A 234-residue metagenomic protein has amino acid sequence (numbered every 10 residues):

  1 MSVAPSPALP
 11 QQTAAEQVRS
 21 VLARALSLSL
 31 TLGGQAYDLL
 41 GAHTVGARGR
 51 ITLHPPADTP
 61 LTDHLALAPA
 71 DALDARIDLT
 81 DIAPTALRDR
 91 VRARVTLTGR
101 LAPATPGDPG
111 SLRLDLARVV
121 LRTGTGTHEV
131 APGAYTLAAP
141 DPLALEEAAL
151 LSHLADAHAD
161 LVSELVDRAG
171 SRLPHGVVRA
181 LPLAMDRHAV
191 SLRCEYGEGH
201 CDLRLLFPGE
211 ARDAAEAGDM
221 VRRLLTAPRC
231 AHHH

Functional and structural regions predicted by a protein language model:
M1-H234: Binding-site signature for planar aromatic cofactors or substrates
